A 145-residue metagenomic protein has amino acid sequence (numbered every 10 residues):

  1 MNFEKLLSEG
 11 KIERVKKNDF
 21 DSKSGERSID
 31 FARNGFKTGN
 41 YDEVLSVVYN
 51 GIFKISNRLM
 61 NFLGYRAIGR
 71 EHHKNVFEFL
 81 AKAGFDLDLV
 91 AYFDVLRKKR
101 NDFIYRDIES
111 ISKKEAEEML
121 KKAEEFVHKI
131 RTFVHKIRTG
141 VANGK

Functional and structural regions predicted by a protein language model:
M1-K145: Terminal alpha-helical segments
